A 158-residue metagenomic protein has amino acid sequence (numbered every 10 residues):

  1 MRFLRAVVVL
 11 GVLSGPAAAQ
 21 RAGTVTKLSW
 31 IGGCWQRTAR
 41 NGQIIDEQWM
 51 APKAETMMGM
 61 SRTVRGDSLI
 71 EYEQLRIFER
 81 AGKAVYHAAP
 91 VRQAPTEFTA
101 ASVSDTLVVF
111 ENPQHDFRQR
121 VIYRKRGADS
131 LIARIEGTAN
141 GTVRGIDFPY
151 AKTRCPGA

Functional and structural regions predicted by a protein language model:
R5-S14: Bacterial N-terminal signal peptides
A17-A19: Boundary at the C-terminal end of the N-terminal hydrophobic targeting segment
R21, R37-Q114, A158: Central antiparallel beta-sheet cores of small beta-barrel/beta-sandwich binding domains
R21-C34: N-terminal helix-cap/turn-to-beta initiation motif at the start of protein domains
A51, E79, K125-G127, K152: Short, low-complexity Ser/Thr-rich regulatory SLiMs
P95, A100, D105, S130-I132 (+1 more regions): Edge beta-strand at a domain terminus
F110-N112, V121-K125, E136: Well-ordered alpha/beta subsegment
